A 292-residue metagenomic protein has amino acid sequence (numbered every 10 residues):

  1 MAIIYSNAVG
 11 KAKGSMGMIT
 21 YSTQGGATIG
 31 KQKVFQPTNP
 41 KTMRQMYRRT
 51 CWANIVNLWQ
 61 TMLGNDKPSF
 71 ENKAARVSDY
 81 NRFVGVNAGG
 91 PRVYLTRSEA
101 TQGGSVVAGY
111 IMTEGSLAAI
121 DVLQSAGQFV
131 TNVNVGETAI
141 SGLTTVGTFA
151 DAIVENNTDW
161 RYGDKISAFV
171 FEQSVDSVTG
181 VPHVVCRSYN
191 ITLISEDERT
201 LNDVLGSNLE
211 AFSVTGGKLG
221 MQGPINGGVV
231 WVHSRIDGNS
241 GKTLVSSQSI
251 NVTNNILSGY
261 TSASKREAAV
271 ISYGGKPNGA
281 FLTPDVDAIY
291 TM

Functional and structural regions predicted by a protein language model:
M1-T131: Long, polar/Ser/Thr-enriched low-complexity segments that form simple helices or flexible linkers at protein ends
A75, N81-S272, P277-V286: Charged linear interaction tracts used for macromolecular binding and regulation
